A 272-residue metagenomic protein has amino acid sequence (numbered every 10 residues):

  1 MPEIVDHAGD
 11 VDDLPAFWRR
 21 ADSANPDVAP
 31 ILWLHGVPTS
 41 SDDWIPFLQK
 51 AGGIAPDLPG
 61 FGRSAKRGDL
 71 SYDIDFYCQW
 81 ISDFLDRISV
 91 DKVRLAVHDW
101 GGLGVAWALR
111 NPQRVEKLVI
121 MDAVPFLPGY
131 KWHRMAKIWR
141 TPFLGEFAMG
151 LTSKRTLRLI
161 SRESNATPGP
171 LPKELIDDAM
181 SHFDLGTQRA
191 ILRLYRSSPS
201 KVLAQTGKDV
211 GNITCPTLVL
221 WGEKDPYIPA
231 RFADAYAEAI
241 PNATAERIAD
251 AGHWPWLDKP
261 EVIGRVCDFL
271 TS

Functional and structural regions predicted by a protein language model:
A21-R63: Conserved HGGG/HGGXW glycine-rich cap/lid loop of the alpha/beta-hydrolase fold
L32-G36, H98, W221: The conserved beta1-alpha1 loop
A55-V97: Active-site loop/oxyanion-hole signature of alpha/beta-hydrolase fold enzymes
K117-F147: Flexible "cap/lid" loop of the alpha/beta hydrolase fold
G129, G150-G211: Conserved alpha/beta-hydrolase catalytic His-Asp/Glu region
I213, V219-W221: Short beta-strand/loop motif that positions the catalytic acidic residue of the alpha/beta-hydrolase fold
K224-I228: Acidic catalytic loop of the alpha/beta-hydrolase fold
A251-P260: Catalytic histidine-centered segment of alpha/beta-hydrolase-like enzymes
